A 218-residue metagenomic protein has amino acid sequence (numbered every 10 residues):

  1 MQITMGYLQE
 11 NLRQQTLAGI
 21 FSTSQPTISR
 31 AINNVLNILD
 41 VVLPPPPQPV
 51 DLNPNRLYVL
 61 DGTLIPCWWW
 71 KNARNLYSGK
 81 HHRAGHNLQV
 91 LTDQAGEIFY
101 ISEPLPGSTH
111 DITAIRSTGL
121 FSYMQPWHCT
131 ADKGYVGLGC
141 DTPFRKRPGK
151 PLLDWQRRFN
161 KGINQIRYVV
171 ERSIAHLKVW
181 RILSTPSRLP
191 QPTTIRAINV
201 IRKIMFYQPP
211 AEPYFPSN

Functional and structural regions predicted by a protein language model:
M1-E10: Short, amphipathic alpha-helical "recognition" segments used to contact nucleic acids or chromatin
E10, Q14-N218: Short, well-ordered secondary-structure "scaffold" segments embedded in the functional core of diverse domains
